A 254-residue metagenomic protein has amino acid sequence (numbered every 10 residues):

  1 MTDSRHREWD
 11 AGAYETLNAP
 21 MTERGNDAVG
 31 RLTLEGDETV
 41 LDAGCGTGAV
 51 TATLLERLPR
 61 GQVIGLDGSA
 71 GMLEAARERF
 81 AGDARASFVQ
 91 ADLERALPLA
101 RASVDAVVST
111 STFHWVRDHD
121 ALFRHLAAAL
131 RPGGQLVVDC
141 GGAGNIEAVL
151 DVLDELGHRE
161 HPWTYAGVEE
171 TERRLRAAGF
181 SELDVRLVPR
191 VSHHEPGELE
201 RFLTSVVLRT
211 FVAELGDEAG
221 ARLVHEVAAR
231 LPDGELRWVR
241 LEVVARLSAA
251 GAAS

Functional and structural regions predicted by a protein language model:
M1-E38, A49-T53, M72-A75: Conserved class I S-adenosyl-L-methionine
L41-A43, T47-A96: Class I SAM-dependent methyltransferase SAM/SAH-binding core
A49, Y165-S254: Conserved Class I S-adenosyl-L-methionine
A52-L55, R77, F123-A127, D154: A structural alpha-helix within SAM-dependent methyltransferase catalytic domains
P98-A106: A short acidic, Gly/Pro-enriched loop at the edge of an enzyme's catalytic core that lines a small-molecule cofactor
A106-H119: A short SAM/SAH-binding and catalytic strip from SAM-dependent methyltransferases
D120-Q135: A short glycine-rich, Lys/Arg-flanked "PGG" loop and its adjoining helix->strand segment in the class I
V137-R159: Conserved class I S-adenosyl-L-methionine
